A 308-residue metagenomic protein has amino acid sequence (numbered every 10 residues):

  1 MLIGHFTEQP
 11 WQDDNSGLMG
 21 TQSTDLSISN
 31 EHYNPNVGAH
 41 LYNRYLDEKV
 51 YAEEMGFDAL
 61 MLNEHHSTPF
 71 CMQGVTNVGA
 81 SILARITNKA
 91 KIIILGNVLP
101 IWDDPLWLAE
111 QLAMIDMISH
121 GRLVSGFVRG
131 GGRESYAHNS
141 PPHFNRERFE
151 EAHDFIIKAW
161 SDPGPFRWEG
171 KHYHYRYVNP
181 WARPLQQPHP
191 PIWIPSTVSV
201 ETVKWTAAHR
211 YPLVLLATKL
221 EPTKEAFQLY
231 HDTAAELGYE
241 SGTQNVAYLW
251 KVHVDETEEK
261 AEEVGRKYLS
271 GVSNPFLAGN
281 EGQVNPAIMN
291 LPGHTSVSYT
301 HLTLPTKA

Functional and structural regions predicted by a protein language model:
M1-T87, P190, H301: N-terminal beta1-alpha1-beta2 module of alpha/beta enzyme domains
L2-G38, I101-R167, P212-L215, K219-E221 (+1 more regions): Flexible, glycine-rich active-site loops centered on histidine and acidic residues that chelate a metal or position
I3-H5, L60-L62, I92-I94, L123-S125 (+3 more regions): Hydrophobic faces of well-ordered beta-strands that scaffold small-molecule active sites in alpha/beta enzyme cores
G74, V78, E221-A226: Active-site-adjacent beta->alpha loops and helix N-cap segments on the catalytic face of soluble alpha/beta enzymes
I82-N88, D116-R122, A207-A208, G238-Y239: Acidic (Asp/Glu)-rich catalytic clusters
L83, I115, I156, I192 (+2 more regions): Conserved, mostly hydrophobic/aromatic
E201-A207, A226, T243-Q283: Aromatic-lined glycan-binding groove of carbohydrate-active enzymes
T300-T306: Conserved small/polar residues in nucleotide/adenosyl-binding loops
